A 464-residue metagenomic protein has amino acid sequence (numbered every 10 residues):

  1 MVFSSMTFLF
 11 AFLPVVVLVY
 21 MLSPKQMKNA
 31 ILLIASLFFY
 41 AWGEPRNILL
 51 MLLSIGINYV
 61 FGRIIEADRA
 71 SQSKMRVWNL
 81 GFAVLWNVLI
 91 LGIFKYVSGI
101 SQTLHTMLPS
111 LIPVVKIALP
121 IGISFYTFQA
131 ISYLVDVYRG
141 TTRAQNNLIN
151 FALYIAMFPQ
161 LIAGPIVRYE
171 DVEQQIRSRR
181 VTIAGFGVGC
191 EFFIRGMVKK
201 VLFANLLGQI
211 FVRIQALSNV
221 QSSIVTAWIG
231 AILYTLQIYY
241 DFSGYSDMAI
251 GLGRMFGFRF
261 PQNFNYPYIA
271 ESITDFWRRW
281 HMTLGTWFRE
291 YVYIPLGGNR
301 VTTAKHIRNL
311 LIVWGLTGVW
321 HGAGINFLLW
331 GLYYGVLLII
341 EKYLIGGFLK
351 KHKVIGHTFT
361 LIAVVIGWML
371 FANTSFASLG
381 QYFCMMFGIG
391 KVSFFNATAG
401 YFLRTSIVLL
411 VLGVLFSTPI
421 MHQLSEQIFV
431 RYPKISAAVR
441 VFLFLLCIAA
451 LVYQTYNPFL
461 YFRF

Functional and structural regions predicted by a protein language model:
M1-R463: Membrane-embedded transmembrane alpha-helical bundles that form the catalytic cores of multi-pass lipid-modifying
